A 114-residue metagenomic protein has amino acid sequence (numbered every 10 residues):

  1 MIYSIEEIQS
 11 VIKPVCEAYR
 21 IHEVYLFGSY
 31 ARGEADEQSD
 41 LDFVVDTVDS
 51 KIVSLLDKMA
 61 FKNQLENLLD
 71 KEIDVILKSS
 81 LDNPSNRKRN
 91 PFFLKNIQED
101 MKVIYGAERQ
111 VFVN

Functional and structural regions predicted by a protein language model:
M1-E23, R32-G33, V48-N114: Catalytic core of pol beta-like nucleotidyltransferases
L26: Conserved histidines in hydrophobic membrane contexts and catalytic metal-binding motifs
S29: Flexible loop residues that form catalytic and substrate-binding hotspots at small-molecule/glycan-binding clefts
E37-S39: A short, glycine/Asx- and small/polar-enriched loop/turn that sits immediately N-terminal to a beta-strand
V44-D46: Short hydrophobic/aromatic beta-strand micro-patches that form the beta-sheet surface supporting nucleotide- or nucleic
